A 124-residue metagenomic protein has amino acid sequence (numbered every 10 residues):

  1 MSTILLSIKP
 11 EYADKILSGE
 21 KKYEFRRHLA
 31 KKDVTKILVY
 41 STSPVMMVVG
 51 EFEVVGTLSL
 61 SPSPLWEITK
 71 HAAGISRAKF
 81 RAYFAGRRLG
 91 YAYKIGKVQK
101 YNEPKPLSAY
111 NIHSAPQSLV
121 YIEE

Functional and structural regions predicted by a protein language model:
M1-E124: Structured alpha/beta reader/binder surfaces that contact nucleic acids or chromatin modification marks
